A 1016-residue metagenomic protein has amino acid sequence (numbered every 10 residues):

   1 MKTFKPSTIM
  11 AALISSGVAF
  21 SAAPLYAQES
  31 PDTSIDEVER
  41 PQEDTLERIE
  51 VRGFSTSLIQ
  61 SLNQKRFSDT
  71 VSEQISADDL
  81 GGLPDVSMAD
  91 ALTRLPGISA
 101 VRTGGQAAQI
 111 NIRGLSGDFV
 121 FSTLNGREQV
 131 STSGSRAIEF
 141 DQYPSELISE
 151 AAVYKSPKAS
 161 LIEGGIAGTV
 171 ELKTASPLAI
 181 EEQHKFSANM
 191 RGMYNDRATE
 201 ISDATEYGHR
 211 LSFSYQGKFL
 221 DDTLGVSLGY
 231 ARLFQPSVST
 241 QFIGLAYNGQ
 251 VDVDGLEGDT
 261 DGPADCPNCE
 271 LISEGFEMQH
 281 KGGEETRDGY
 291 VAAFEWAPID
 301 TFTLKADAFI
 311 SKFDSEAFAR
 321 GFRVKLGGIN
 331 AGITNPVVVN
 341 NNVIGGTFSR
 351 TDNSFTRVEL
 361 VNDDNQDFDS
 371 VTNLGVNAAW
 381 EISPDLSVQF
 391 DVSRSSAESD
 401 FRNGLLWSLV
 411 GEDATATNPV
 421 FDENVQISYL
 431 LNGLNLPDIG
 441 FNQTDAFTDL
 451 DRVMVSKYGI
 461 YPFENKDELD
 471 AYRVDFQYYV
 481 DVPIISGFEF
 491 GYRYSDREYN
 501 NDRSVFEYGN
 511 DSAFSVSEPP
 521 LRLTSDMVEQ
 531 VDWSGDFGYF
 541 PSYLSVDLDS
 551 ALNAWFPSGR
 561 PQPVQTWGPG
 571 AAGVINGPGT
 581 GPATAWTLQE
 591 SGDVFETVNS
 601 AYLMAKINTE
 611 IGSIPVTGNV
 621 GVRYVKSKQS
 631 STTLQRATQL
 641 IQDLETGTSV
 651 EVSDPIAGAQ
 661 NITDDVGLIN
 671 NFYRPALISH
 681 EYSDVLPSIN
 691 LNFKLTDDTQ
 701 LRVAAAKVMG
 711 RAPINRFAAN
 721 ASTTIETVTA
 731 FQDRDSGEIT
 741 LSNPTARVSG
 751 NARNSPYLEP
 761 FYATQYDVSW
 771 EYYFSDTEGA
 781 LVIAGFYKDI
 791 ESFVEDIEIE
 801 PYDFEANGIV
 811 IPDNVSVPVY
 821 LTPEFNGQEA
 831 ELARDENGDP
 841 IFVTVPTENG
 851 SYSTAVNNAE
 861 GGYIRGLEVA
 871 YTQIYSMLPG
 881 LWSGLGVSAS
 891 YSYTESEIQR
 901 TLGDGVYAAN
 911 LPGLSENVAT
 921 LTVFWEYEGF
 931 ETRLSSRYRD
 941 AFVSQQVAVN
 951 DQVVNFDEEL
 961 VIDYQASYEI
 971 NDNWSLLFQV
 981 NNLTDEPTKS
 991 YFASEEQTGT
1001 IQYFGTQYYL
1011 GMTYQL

Functional and structural regions predicted by a protein language model:
E50-L83, Q109, G117-V120, R127: N-terminal periplasmic "start-of-domain" segments of outer-membrane beta-barrel proteins
A89-E128, K155: Extracytoplasmic beta-strand/coil segments of soluble accessory domains associated with Gram-negative outer-membrane
R127-S156, E206: Short acidic/polar hinge/loop motifs at secondary-structure boundaries that mediate gating or recognition
I162, P177-H184, L220-L224, T301 (+8 more regions): Short loop/turn motifs that connect adjacent beta-strands in outer-membrane beta-barrel proteins
D203-N342, G346-S349, D367-N377, I382: Transmembrane beta-barrel wall of Gram-negative outer-membrane proteins
D369-V371, H680, M709-I790, I811-D813 (+3 more regions): Outer-membrane beta-barrel signature, preferentially recognizing the C-terminal barrel domain of Gram-negative
G785-D789, V794, E798-P801, E805-Q946: Gram-negative outer-membrane beta-barrel transporters
D789-S792, N807, L885, Y938-Q945 (+1 more regions): C-terminal beta-signal and adjacent terminal beta-strands/loops of Gram-negative outer-membrane beta-barrel proteins
